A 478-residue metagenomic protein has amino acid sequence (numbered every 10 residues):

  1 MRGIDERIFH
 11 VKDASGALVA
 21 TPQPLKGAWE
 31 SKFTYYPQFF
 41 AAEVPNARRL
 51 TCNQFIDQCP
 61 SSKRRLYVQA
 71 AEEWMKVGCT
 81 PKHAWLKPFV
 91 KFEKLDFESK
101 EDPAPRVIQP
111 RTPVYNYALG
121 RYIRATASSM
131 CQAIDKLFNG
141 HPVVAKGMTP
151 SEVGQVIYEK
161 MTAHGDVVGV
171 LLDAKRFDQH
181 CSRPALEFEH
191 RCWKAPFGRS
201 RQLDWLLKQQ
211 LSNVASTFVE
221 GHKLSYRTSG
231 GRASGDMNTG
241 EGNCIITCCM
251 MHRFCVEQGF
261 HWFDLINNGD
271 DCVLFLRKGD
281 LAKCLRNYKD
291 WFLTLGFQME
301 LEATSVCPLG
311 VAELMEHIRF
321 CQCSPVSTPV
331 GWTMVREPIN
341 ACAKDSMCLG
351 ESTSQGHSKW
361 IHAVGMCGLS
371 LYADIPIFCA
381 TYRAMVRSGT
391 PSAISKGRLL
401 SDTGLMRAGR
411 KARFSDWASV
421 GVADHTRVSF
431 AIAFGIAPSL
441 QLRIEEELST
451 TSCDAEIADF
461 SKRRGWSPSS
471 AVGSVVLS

Functional and structural regions predicted by a protein language model:
M1-S478: Viral RNA-dependent RNA polymerase
